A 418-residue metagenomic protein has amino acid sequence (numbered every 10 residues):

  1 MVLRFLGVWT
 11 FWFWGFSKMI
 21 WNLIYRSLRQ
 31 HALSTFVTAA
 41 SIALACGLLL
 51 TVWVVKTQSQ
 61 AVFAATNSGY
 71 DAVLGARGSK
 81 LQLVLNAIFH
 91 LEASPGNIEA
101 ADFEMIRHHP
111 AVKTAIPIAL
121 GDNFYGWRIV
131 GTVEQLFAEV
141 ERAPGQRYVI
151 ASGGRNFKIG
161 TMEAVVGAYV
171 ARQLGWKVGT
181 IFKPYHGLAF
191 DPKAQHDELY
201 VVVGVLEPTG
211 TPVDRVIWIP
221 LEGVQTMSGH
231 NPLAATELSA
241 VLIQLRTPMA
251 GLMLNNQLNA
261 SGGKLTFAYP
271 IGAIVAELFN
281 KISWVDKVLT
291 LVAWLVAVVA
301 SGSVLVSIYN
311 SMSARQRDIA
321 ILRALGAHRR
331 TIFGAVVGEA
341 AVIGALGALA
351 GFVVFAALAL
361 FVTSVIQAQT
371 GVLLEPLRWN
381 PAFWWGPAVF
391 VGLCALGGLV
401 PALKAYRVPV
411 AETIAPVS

Functional and structural regions predicted by a protein language model:
W12-L50, V337: N-terminal Sec/SRP start-transfer signal
F16-K18, Y406-S418: Short cytosolic juxtamembrane segments of multi-pass membrane proteins
L28, R323-R330, V408, V417: Short helix-to-coil transition segments within interhelical loops that connect adjacent transmembrane helices
C46-K80: Alpha-helical transmembrane segments
Q82-A234: A structural signal for hydrophobic secondary-structure junctions, strongest on transmembrane helix-loop-helix units
A194-K287: Mechanotransmission and gating elements of multispan inner-membrane complexes involved in transport and envelope
V296-V299, Y309, S313-T363, P401: Transmembrane alpha-helical interface segments in multi-pass membrane proteins
L349-V389, L399-E412: Short helix-loop junctions at transmembrane helix boundaries
